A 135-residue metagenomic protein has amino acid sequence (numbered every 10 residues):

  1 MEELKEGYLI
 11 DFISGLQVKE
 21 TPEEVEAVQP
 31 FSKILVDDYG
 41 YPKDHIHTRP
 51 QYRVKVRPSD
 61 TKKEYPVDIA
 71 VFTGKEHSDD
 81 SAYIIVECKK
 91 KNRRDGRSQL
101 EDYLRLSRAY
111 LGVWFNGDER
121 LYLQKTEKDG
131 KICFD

Functional and structural regions predicted by a protein language model:
M1-L111, G117-D135: A short, conserved, highly charged catalytic patch centered on acidic carboxylates
